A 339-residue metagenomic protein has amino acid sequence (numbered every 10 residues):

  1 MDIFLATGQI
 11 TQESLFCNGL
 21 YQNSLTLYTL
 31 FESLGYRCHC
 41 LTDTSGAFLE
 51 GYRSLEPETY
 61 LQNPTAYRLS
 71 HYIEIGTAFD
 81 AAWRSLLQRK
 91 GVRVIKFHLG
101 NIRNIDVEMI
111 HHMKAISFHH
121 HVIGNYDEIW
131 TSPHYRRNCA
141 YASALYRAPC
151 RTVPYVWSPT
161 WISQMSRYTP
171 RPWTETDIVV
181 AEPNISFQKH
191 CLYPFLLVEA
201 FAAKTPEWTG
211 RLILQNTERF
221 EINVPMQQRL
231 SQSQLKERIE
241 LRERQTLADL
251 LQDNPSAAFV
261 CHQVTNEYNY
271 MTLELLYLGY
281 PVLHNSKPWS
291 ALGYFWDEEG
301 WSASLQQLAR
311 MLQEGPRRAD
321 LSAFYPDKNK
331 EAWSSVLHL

Functional and structural regions predicted by a protein language model:
M1-F4: Extreme N-terminal starter segment of soluble prokaryotic enzymes
G8-I10, Y21-N125, R242-T246: Extended catalytic core of nucleotide-activated donor transferases of GT-like folds
F16, N23, N138-Y141, Y146-L241: Conserved catalytic-core segment of nucleotide-activated headgroup transferases in glycan assembly
R37-D43, K96-F97, I129-S132, G210-T217: Short internal beta-strands
L61-N63, E218-L278: Donor nucleotide-activated moiety binding/catalytic core segment of transferases that use nucleotide-activated donors
S85-T176: Catalytic core of nucleotide-activated saccharide and alditol-phosphate transferases
N254-K328: Catalytic binding pocket for nucleotide-activated donors in carbohydrate/polymer assembly enzymes
Y325-L339: C-terminal alpha-helical cap of glycosyltransferases
